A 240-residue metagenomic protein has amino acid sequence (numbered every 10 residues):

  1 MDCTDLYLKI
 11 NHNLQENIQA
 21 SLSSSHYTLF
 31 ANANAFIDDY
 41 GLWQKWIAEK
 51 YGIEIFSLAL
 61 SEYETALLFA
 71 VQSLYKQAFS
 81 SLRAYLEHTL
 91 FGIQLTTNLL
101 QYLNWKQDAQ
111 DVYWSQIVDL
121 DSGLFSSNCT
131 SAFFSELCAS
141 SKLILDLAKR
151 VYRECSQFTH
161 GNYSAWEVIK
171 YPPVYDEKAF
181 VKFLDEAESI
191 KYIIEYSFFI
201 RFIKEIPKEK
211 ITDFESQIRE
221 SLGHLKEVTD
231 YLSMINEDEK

Functional and structural regions predicted by a protein language model:
M1-S81, G92, Y102-K240: A cross-kingdom marker of C-terminal helix-rich interaction/assembly modules
I93-T97: Short coil/turn linking the two alpha-helices of tandem helical-hairpin repeats
